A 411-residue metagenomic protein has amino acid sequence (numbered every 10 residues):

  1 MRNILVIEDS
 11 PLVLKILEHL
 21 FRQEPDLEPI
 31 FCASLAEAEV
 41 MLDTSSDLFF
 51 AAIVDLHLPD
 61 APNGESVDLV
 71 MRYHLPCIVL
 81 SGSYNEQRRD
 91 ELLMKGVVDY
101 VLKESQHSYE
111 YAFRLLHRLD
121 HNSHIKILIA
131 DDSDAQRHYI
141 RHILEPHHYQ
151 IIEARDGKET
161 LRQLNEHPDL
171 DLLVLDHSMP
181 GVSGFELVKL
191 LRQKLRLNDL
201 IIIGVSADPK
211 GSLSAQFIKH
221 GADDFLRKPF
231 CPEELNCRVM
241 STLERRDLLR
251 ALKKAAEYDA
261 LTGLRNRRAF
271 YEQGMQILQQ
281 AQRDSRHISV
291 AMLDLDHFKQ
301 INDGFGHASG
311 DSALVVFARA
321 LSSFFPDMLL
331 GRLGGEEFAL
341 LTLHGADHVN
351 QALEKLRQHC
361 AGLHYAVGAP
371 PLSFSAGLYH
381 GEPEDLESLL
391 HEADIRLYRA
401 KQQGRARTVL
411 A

Functional and structural regions predicted by a protein language model:
S34, A61-E65, D156, S183-L187: Acidic catalytic/metal-coordinating carboxylates
I53-D55, L175-D176, S206: Active-site residues of response regulator receiver
K253-E272, L293-H307, V315: Conserved nucleotide-binding and Mg2+-coordinating catalytic segments in signaling enzymes
K253-K254, R267-H287, A318-F325: Short regulatory alpha-helical coupling segments that immediately precede and/or link into cyclic nucleotide signaling
L329-R332: A short pre-motif secondary-structure segment
L341-V349, F374-E392, R396: Catalytic strand-loop-helix junctions within cyclic-nucleotide turnover domains
E392-A411: Catalytic/regulatory signature loops of cyclic-dinucleotide turnover enzymes and related class III nucleotidyl cyclases
